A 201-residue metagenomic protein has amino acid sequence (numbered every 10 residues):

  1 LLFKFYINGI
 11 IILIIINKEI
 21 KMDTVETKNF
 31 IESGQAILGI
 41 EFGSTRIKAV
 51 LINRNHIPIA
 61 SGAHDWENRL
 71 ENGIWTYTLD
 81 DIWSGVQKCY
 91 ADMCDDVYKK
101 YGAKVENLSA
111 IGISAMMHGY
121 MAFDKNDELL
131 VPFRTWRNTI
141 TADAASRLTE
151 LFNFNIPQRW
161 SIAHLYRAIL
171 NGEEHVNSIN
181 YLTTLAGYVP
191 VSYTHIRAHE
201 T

Functional and structural regions predicted by a protein language model:
L2-K21: Short, Lys/Arg-enriched N-terminal segments with co-localized hydrophobic residues within the first ~10-30 amino acids
I10, M22-V131, S146, S178: N-terminal glycine/serine-rich phosphate-binding loop of ATP-dependent small-molecule kinases, especially carbohydrate
D92-R197: Glycine-rich phosphate-binding/catalytic subdomain of phosphoryl-transfer and nucleotide/sugar-phosphate-processing
